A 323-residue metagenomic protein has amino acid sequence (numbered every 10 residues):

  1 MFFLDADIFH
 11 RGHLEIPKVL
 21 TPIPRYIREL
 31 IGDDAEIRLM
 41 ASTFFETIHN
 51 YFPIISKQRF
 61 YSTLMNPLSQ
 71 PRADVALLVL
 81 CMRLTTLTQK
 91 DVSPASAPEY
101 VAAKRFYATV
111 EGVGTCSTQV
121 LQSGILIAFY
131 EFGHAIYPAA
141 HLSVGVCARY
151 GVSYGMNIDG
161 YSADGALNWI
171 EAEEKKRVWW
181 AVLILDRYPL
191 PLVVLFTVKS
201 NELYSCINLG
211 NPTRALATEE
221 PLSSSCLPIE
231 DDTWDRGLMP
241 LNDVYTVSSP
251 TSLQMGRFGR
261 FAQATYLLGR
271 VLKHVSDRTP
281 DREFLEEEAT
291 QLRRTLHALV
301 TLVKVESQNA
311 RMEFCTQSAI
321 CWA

Functional and structural regions predicted by a protein language model:
M1-D33, T301: Intrinsically disordered, low-complexity regulatory/activation regions in transcriptional regulators
D5-L20, R149-Y154, I158, Y266-L268: Short, compositionally biased low-complexity segments
I23-R25, R38-M255, S276-E287, R294-M312: Acidic, Ser/Thr-rich, low-complexity intrinsically disordered regions in fungal proteins
T85, Y150, L267-R270, A323: Short glycine-rich beta-strand segments
V247-S249, F261-R278: Membrane-embedded hairpin module used as a gating/binding unit in multi-pass transport and secretion proteins
Q263, R270, Q291, T295-A298 (+2 more regions): Charged, amphipathic alpha-helical oligomerization/scaffolding segments
Q317-A323: Amphipathic alpha-helical repeat scaffolds of TPR domains
